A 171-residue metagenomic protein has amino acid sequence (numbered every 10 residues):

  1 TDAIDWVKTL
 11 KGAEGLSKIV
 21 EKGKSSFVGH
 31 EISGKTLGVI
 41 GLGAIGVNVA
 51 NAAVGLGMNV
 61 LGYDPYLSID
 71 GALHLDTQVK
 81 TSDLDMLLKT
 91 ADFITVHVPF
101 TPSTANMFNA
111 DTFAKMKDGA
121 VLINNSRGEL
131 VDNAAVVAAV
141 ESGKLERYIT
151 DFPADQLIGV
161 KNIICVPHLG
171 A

Functional and structural regions predicted by a protein language model:
T1-T36: Phosphate-binding beta-alpha-beta segment of Rossmann-like dinucleotide-binding domains, i.e., the NAD(P)
K35, L42-G43: Glycine-rich Rossmann-fold phosphate-binding loop(s) that bind the pyrophosphate of adenine dinucleotide cofactors
I40, Y63: The conserved SAM/SAH-binding core of class I Rossmann-like methyltransferase domains, concentrating on the hydrophobic
G46-V47: N-terminal Rossmann-fold NAD(P) dinucleotide-binding loop
A52-A53, M116: Aromatic pocket-lining residues of Rossmann-like dinucleotide-binding sites
G55-N59: Residues at the starts of beta-strands that form the adenosine-phosphate
P65-Q156: Rossmann-like adenosine-cofactor binding region
I158-A171: Adenosine-phosphate binding glycine-rich loop
